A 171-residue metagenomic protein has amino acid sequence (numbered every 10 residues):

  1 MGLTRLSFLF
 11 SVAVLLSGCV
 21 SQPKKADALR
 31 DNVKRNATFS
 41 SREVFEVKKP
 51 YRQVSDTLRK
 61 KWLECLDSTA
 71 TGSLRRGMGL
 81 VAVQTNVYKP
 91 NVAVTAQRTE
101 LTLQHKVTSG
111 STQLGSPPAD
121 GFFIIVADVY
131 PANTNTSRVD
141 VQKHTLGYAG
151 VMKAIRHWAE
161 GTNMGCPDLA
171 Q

Functional and structural regions predicted by a protein language model:
M1-L9: Bacterial N-terminal signal peptides that target proteins for export
L15-G18: C-terminal motif of bacterial Sec signal peptides marking the signal peptidase cleavage site
V20-Q171: Ser/Thr-rich, low-complexity intrinsically disordered terminal regions
